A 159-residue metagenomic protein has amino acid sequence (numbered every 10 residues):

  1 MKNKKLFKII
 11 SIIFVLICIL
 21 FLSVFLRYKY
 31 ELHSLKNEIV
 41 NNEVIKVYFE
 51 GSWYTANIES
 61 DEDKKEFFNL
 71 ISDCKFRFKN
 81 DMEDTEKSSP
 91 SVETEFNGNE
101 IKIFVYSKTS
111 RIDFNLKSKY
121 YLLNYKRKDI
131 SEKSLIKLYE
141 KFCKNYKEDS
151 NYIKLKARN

Functional and structural regions predicted by a protein language model:
K4-S11, L20-N159: Function-determining sites in protein domains
L16-C18: Bacterial N-terminal signal peptides
